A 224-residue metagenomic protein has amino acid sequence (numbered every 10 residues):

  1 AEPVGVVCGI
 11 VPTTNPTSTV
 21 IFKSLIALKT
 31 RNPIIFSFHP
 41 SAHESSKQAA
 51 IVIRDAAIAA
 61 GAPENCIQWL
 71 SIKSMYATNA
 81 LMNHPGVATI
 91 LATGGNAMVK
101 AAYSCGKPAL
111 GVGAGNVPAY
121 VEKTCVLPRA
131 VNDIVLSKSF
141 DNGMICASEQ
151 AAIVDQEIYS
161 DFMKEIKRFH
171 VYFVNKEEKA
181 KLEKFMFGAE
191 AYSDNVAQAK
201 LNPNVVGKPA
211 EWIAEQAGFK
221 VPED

Functional and structural regions predicted by a protein language model:
A1-R129: Rossmann-like NAD(P) dinucleotide-binding subdomain of oxidoreductase/dehydrogenase enzymes
I21, I26-K29, V99-D224: ALDH superfamily catalytic-core signature
